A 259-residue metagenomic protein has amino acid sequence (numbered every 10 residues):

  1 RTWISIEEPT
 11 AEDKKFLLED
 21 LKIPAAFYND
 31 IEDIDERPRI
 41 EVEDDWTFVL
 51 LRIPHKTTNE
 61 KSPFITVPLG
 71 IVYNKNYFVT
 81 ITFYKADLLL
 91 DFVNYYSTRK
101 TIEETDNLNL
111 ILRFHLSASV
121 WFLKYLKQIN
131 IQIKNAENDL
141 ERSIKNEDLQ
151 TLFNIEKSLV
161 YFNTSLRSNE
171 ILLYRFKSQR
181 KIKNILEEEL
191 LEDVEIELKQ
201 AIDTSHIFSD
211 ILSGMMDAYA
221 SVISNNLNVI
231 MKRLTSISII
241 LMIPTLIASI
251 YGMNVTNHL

Functional and structural regions predicted by a protein language model:
R1-R180, N184, L190-D193, E197-I202: Peripheral, non-transmembrane regulatory/ligand-interaction domains of membrane transport proteins
F16, K22, K199-L259: Hydrophobic alpha-helical transmembrane segments and their immediately adjacent juxtamembrane loops
